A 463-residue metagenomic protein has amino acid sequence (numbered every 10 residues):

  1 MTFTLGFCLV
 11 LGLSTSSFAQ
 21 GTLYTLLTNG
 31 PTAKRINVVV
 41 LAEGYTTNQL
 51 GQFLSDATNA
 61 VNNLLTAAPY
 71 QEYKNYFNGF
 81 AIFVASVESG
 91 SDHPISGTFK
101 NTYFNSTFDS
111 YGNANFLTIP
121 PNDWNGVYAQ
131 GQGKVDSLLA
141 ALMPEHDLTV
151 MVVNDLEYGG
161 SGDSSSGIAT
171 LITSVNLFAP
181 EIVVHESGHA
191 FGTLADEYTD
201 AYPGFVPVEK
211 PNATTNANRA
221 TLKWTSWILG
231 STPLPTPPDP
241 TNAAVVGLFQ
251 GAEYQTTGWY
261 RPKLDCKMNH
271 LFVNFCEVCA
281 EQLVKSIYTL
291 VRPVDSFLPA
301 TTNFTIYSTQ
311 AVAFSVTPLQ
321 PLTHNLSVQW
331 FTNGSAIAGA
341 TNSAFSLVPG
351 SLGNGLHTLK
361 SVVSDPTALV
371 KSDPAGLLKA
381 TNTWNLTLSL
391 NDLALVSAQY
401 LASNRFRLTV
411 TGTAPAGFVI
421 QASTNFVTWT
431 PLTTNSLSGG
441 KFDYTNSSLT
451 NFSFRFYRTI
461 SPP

Functional and structural regions predicted by a protein language model:
T2-S14: Bacterial N-terminal signal peptides
T15-A19: Sec/Tat signal peptide C-region and signal peptidase I cleavage site
Q20-K34, L41-T46, T58, N62-P203: Active-site-proximal segment of zinc-dependent metalloprotease catalytic domains
R35, A311, N325-S327, R405 (+1 more regions): Exposed beta-strand and adjacent loop surfaces of beta-rich binding modules that mediate intermolecular recognition
E43, F331-I337, S423-T428: Change "in extracellular beta-sheet-rich domains … of secreted and cell-surface proteins" to "in beta-sheet-rich domains
A195-S346, T358-K379, L388-S389: Replace "(M1/M4/M9/M12/WLM)" with "(e.g., M1/M4/M8/M9/M12/M26/WLM)" and add "not limited to" to clarify scope
S343-L356, T445: Solvent-exposed segments in extracellular or luminal domains encompassing
V362, N382, T387-P463: Short, composition-biased motifs enriched in small/polar/acidic residues
